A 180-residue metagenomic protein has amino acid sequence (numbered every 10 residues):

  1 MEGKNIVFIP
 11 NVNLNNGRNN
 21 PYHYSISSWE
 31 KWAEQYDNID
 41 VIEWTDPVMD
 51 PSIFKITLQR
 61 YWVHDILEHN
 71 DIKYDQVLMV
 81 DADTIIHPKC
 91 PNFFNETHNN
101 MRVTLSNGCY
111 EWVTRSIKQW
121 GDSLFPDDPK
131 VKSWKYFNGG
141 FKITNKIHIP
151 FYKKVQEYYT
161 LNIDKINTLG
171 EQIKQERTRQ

Functional and structural regions predicted by a protein language model:
M1-Y74, K146: N-terminal anchoring/stem segment of glycosyltransferases
G3, R60, V80, F137-N138: Residues that flank catalytic or metal-binding motifs in active/ligand-binding sites
F8, D40-E43, L78-D81, R102-T104 (+1 more regions): A structural signal for short, well-ordered beta-strand segments and their strand-loop junctions that often border
V12-N15, P47-M49, T84-I85, G108-E111 (+2 more regions): Short, solvent-exposed loop/turn segments at secondary-structure junctions
A33, H64, D83, K142 (+1 more regions): A residue-level signal for conserved active-site and pocket-lining positions in enzyme catalytic cores
I56-K118, H148: GT-A fold catalytic core of metal-dependent nucleotide-sugar glycosyltransferases, centered on the diacidic
K118-S133: Short, flexible, basic/aromatic active-site loop/helix in glycosyltransferases
W134-Q180: Catalytic core and acceptor-binding pocket of nucleotide-sugar-dependent glycosyltransferases
